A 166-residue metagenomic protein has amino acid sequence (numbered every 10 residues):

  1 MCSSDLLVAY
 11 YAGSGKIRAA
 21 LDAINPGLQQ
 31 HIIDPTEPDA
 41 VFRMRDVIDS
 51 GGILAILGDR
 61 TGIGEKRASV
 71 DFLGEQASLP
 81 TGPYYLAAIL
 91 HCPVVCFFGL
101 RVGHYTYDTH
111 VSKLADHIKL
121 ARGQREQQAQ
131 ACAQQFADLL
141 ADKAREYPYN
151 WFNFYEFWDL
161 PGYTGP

Functional and structural regions predicted by a protein language model:
M1-S3: Short, small-residue-biased leader/transition segments that mark boundaries at the very start of proteins
D5-L6, I32, L54, V94: Hydrophobic beta-strand scaffold residues
L7-Y10, G62-G64: An N-terminal domain-start capping segment
V8-E37: Membrane-interfacial amphipathic helices and adjacent loop/beta segments that form the lipid-substrate binding surface
I17, P38-P166: Non-catalytic C-terminal accessory region of glycerolipid acyltransferases and related lyso-lipid remodeling enzymes
